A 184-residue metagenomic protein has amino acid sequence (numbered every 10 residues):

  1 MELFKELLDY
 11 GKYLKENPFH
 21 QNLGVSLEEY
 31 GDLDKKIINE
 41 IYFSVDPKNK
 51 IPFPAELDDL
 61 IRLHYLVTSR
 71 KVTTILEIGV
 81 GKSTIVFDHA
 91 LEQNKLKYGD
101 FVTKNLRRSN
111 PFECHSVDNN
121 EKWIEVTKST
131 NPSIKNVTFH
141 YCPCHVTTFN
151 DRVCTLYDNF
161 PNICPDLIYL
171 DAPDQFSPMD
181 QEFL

Functional and structural regions predicted by a protein language model:
M1-D58: Rossmann-like AdoMet
Y10-Y13, Y30, Y42, H64-Y65 (+5 more regions): Sequence-level detector for tyrosine residue identity
L14, Q21, S44-D46, L63-S69 (+2 more regions): Residue-level signal for the start and early helices of compact helical domains
F19-E29, S44-P52, I75-I78, K82 (+2 more regions): Phosphate-binding glycine-rich loops and adjacent basic patches that engage nucleotide phosphates, nucleic-acid
D34-N39, T74-E77, F160-P161: A broad, low-specificity signal for short, low-complexity segments enriched in glycine/proline and polar/charged
F53-H145: SAM cofactor-binding core of SAM-dependent methyltransferases, primarily the Rossmann-like beta-alpha-beta module
H140-L184: Active-site segment flanking the S-adenosylmethionine/decSAM binding pocket in AdoMet-dependent transferases
